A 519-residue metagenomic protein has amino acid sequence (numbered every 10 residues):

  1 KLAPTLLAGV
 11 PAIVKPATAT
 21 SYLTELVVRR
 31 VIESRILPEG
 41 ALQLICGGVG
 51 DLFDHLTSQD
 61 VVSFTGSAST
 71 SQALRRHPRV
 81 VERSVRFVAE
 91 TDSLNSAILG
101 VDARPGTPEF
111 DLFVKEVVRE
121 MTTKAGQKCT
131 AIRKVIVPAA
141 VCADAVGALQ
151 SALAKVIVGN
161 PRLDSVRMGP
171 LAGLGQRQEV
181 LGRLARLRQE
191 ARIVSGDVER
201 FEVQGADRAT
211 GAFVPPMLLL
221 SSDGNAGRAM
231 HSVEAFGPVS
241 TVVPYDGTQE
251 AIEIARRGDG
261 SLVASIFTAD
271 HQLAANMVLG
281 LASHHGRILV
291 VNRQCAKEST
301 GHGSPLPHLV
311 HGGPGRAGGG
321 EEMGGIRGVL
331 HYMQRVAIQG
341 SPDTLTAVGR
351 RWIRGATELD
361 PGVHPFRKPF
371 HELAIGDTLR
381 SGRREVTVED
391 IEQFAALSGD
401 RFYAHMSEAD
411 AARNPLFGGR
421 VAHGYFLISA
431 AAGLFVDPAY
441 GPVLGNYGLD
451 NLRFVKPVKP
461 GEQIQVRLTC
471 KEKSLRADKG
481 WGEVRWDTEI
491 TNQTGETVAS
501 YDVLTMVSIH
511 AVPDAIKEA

Functional and structural regions predicted by a protein language model:
K1-P38, F236-P238: Conserved small-residue-rich beta-alpha loop and adjacent elements that most often cradle the phosphate/pyrophosphate
V14-V31, L44-V49, A103-R104, P244-T248: ATP-dependent adenylate-forming carboxylate-activation enzymes
R30-R35, G40, S58-V61, S69-N225 (+4 more regions): ALDH superfamily catalytic-core signature
L42-S63: A structured beta-alpha segment of the ubiquitous adenosine-cofactor-binding alpha/beta core
R200-M217, T248-S341: C-terminal core of ALDH-fold dehydrogenases
P361-A422, I509: Catalytic strand-loop segment that frames the active site of acyl-thioester-processing enzymes
P365-I375, V458-Q463, R467-A519: HotDog/MaoC-like acyl-thioester-processing domains
R413-A422, F426-E472: Hydrophobic beta-strand-centered segment that forms part of the acyl-chain substrate-binding groove
